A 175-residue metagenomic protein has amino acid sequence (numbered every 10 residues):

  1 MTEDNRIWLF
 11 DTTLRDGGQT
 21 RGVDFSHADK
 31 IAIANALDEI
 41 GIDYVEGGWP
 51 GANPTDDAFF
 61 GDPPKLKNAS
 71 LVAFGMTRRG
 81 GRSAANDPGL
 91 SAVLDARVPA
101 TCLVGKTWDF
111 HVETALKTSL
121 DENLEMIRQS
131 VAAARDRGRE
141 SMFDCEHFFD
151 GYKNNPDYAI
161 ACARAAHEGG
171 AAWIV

Functional and structural regions predicted by a protein language model:
M1-D4: Basic/polar N-terminal segments that are highly enriched at the extreme N-terminus, encompassing both cleavable
I7-L9, R15-V45, A52, D57-L66 (+1 more regions): Alpha/beta enzyme core
S70-G75: A glycine-rich helix N-cap at a beta->alpha junction
